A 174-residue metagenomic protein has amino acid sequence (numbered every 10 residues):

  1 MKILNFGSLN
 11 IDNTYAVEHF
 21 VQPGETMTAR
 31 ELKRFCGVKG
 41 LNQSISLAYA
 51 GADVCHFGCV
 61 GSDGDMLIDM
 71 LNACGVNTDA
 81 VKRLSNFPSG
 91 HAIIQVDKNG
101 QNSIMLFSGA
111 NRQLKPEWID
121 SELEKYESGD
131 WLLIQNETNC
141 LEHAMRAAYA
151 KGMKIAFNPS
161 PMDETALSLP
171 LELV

Functional and structural regions predicted by a protein language model:
M1-L9, D69-R83, V96-V174: Ribokinase/PfkB-type carbohydrate-kinase core domain
M1-P23: Positively charged, low-complexity intrinsically disordered leader regions
I3, P23-H91, K98: Substrate-binding N-lobe of the ribokinase-like
N10-V17, C36-G40, Q113-E117: Short, composition-biased local secondary-structure segments
N13, M66, A92, H143: Phosphate- and divalent-cation-binding pockets in alpha/beta enzyme and binding domains that engage nucleotide-derived
V17-E18, A50, S168: Residue-level detector of alpha-helical segments with a strong bias toward transmembrane helices and their helix-loop
F20, E25-T26, K115, P170: A generic membrane alpha-helix/interface feature
